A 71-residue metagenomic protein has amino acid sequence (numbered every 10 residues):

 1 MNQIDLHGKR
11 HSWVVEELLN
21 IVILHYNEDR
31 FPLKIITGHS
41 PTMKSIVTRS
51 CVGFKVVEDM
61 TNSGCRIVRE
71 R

Functional and structural regions predicted by a protein language model:
M1-R71: Long, charged, low-complexity intrinsically disordered regions
